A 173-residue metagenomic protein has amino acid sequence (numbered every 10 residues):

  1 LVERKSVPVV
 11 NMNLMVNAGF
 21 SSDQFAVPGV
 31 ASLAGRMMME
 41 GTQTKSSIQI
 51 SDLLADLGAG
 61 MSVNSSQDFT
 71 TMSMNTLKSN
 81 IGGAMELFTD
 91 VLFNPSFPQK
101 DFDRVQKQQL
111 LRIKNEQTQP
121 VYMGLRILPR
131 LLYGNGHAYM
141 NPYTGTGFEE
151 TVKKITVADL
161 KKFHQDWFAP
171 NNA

Functional and structural regions predicted by a protein language model:
R4-S6, T76-L77: Secondary-structure transition/turn motif
K5-L54, L128: Active/ligand-binding-proximal structured segments within catalytic/core domains that scaffold catalytic residues
Q49-A173: Charge-rich, well-structured scaffold segments of protease-associated domains
